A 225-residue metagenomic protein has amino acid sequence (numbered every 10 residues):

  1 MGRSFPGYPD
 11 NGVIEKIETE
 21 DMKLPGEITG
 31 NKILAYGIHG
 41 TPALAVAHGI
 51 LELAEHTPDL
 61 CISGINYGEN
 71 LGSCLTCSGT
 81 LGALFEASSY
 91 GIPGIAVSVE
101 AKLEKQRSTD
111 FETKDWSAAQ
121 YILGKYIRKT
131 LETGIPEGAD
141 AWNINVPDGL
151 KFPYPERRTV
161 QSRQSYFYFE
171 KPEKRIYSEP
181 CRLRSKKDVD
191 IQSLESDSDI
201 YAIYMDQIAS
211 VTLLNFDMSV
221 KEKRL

Functional and structural regions predicted by a protein language model:
M1-I50, H56-T57: A cross-family phosphate/adenosyl-ligand binding-site feature
G49-E55, G82-P93: Alpha-helix C-terminal capping segments
L60: Short, Asp-centered acidic motifs that coordinate Mg2+ and/or phosphate in catalytic or ligand-binding sites
S63-N66, A96-S98, I144-P147, T212: Short beta-strand segments
T76-G82: Charged helix-capping and loop-helix junction motifs
S88-F111: Glycine-rich phosphate/pyrophosphate-binding loops and their adjacent beta-strand/loop elements at enzyme active sites
T109, I122-Y126: Glycine- and Gly-Pro-enriched alpha-helical subdomains that act as flexible, kink-prone "lid/hinge" or packing modules
T113-K114, T133-L225: C-terminal accessory domains and tails appended to enzymatic cores
